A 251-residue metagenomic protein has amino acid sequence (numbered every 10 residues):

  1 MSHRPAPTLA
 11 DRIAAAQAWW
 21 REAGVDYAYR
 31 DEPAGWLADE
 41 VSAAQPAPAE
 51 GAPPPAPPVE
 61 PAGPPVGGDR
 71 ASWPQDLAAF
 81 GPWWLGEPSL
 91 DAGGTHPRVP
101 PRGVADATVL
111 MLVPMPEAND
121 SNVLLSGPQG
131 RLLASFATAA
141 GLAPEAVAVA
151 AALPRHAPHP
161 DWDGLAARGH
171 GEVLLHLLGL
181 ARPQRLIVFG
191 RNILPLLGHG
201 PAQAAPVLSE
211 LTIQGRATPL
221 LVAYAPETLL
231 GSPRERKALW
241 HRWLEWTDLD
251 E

Functional and structural regions predicted by a protein language model:
M1-E22, Y29: Non-catalytic accessory regions outside enzyme or core folds
D26-D31, G35-A38, S42-E251: A polyanion-binding, active-site-adjacent surface
